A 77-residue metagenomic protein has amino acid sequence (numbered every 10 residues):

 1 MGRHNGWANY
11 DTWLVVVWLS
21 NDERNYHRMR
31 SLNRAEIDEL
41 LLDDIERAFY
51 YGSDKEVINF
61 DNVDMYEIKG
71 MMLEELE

Functional and structural regions predicted by a protein language model:
M1-E77: Acidic interaction surfaces
